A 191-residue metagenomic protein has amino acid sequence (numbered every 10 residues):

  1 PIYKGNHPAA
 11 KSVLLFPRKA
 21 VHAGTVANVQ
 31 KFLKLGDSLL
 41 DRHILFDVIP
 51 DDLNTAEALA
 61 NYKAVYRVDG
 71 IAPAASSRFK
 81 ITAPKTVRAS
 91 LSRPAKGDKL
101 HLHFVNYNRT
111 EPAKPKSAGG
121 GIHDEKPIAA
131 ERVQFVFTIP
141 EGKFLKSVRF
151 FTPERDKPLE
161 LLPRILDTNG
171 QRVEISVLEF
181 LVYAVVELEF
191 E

Functional and structural regions predicted by a protein language model:
P1-E191: Carbohydrate-binding surfaces of carbohydrate-active enzymes
